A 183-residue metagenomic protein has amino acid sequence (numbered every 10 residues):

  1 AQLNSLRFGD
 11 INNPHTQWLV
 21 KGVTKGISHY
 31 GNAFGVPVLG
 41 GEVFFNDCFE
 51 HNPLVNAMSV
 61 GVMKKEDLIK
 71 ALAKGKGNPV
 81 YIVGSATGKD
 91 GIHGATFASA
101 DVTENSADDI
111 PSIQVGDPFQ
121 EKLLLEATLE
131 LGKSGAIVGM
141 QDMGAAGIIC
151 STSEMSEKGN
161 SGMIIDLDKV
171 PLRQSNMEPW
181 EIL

Functional and structural regions predicted by a protein language model:
A1-L183: Glycine/proline-enriched, intrinsically flexible loops and inter-domain linkers
